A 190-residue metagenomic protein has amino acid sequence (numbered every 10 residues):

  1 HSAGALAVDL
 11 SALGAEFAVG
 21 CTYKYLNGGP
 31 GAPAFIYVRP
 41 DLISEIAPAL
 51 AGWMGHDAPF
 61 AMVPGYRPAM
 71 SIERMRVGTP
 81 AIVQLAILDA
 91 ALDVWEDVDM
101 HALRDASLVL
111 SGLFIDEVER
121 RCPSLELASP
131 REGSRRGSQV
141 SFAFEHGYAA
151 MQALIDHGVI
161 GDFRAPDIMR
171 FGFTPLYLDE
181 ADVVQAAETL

Functional and structural regions predicted by a protein language model:
H1-F17: Catalytic PLP-binding core of fold-type I/II PLP enzymes
L13-F17, P123, V159: Glycine-enriched alpha-helix->loop->beta-strand junction motifs that scaffold or abut catalytic
G14-M62: Active-site PLP attachment segment
Y66-I82: A short glycine-threonine-serine/GTX helix/turn-capping micro-motif
I72-R76, W95-A143: Conserved small-domain helix->loop->beta segment predominantly found in fold-type I
I82-A90: Well-ordered alpha-helical segments within folded domains of soluble proteins
D89, Y148, A153-L190: PLP-dependent enzyme catalytic core of the Aspartate aminotransferase-like
